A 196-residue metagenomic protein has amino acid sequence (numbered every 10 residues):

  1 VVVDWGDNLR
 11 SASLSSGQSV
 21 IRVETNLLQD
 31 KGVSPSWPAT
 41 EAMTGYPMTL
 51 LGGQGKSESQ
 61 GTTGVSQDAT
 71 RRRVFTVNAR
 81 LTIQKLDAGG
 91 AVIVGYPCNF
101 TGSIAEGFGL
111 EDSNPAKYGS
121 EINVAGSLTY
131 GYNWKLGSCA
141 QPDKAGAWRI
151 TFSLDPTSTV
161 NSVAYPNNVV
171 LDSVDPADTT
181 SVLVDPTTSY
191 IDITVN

Functional and structural regions predicted by a protein language model:
V1-N196: Contiguous segments within soluble domain cores/interaction surfaces
